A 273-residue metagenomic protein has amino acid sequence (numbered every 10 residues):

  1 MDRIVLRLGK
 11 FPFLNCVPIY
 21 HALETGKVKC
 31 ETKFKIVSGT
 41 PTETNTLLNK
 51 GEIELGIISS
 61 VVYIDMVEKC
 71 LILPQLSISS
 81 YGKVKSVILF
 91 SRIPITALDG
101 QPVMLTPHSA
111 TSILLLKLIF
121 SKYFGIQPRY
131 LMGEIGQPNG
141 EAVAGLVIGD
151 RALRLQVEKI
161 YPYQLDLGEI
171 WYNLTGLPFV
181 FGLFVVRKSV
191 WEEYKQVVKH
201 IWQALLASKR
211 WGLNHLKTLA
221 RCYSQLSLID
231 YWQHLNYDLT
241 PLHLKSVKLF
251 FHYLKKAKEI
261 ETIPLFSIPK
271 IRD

Functional and structural regions predicted by a protein language model:
D2-K27, K85-A142, D150, K245-K248: Bilobed "Venus flytrap"/periplasmic-binding protein-like clamshell domains and structurally analogous long
R7, K33-K35, L71, Q127-R129 (+1 more regions): Conserved beta-strand segments of alpha/beta enzyme cores
L14-Q101, P107-I113: Short, glycine-/small- and polar/acidic-enriched structural segments that line small-molecule recognition paths
K27-V37, Y123-G133, I260-F266: A local structural motif
L47-N49, N139, L254: Hydrophobic residues within well-ordered alpha-helices
M132-T218: Pocket-lining segment of extracytoplasmic ligand-binding domains
W191-A257: Secondary-structure end/capping motifs
K255-D273: Long, low-complexity C-terminal extensions of enzymes
